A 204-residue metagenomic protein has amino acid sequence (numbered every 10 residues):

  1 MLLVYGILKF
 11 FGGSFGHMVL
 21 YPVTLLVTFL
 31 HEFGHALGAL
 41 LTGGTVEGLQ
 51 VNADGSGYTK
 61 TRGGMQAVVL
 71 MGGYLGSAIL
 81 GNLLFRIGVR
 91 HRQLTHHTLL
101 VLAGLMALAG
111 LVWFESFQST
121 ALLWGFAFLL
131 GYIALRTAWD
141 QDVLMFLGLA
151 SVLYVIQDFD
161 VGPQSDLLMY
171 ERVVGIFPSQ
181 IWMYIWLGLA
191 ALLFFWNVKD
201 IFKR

Functional and structural regions predicted by a protein language model:
M1-G16: Topogenic membrane-insertion module of multi-pass membrane proteins
M1-V4, L49, A53-F202: Metalloprotease/metallohydrolase-associated module, dominated by Zn2+-dependent proteases
G12, F202-R204: Juxtamembrane boundary at the C-terminal end of a transmembrane helix
G13-A67: Small-residue-rich helix-interface/hinge motifs
